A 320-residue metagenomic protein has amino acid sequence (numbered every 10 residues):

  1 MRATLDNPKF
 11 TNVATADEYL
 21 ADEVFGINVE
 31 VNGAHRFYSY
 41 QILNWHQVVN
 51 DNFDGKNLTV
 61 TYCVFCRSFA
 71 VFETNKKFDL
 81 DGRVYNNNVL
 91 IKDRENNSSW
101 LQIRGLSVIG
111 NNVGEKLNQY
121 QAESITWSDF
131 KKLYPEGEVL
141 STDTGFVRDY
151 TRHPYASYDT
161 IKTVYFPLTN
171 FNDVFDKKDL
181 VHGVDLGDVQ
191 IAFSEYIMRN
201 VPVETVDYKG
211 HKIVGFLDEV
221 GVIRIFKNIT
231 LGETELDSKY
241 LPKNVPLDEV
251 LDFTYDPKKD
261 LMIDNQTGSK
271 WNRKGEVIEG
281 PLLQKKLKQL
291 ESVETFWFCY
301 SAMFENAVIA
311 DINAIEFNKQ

Functional and structural regions predicted by a protein language model:
M1-Q320: Mid-to-C-terminal functional-domain signal that highlights helix-capping/loop sites within ligand-binding modules
